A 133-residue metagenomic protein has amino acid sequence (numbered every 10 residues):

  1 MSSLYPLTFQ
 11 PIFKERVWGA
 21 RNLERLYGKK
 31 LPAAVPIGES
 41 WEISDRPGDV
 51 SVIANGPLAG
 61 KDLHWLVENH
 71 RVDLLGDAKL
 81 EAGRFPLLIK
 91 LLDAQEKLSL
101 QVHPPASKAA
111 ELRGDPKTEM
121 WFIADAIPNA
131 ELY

Functional and structural regions predicted by a protein language model:
M1-Y133: Transition-metal
